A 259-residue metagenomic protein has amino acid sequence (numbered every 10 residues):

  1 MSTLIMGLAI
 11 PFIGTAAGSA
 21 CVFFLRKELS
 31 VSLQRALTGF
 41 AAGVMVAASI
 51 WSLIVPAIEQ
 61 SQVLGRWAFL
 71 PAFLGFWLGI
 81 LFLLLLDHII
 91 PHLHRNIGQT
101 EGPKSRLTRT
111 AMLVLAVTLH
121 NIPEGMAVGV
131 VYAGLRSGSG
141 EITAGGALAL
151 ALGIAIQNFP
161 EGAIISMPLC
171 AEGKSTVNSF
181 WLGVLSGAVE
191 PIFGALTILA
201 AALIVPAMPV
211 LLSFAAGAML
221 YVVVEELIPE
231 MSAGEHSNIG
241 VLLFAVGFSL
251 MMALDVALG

Functional and structural regions predicted by a protein language model:
M1-G259: Intrinsically disordered, metal-sensing/regulatory segments
